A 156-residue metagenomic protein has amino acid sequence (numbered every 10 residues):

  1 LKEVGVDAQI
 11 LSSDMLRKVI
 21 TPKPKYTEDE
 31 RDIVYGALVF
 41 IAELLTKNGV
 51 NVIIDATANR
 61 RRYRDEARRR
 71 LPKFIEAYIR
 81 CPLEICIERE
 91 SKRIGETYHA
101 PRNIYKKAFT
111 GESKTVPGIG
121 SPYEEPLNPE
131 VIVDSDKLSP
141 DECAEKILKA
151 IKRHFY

Functional and structural regions predicted by a protein language model:
L1-K47: Conserved substrate/cofactor phosphate-moiety recognition/catalytic segment in nucleotide-dependent phosphotransferases
M15-R17, A58-R60, R80-C86, L138-S139: Conserved nucleotide-binding/hydrolysis micro-motifs of P-loop NTPases
Y26-E30, R70-P72, R93-Y98: Short, hinge-like loop/turn segments at secondary-structure boundaries
E43-K47, R68-P72, Y123-E125: Conserved catalytic network of the ASCE P-loop NTPase/AAA+ motor domain
N48-V52, I75: Loop/turn-to-beta-strand initiation segments
V52-D55, I132-D134: Short catalytic-loop micro-motif centered on adjacent basic/acidic residues
R70-E90, V133: Conserved phosphate-donor/acceptor-positioning beta-strand/loop module used by diverse small-molecule
K92-K146, F155: Small-molecule kinase domains that catalyze NTP-dependent phosphoryl transfer to phosphate-bearing small molecules
